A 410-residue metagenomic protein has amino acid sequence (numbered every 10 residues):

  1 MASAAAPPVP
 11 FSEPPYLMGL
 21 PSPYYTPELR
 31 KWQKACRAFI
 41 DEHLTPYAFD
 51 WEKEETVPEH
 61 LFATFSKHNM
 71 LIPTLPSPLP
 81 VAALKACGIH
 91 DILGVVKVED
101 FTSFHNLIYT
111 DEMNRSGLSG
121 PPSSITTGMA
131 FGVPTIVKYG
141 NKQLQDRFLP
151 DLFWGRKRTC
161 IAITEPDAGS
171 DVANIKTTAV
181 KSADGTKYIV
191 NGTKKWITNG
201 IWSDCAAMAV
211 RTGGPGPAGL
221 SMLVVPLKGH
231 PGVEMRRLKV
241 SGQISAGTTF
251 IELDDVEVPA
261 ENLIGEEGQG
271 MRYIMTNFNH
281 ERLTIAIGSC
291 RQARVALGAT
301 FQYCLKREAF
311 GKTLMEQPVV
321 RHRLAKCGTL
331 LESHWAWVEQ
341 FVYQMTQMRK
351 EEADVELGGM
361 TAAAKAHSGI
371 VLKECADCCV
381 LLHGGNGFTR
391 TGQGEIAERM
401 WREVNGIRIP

Functional and structural regions predicted by a protein language model:
A2-S116, Y139-L144, G155, S182-A183 (+2 more regions): Alpha-helical interface subdomain recognition
S116-T127: Short, flexible active-site-proximal loops enriched in glycine and acidic residues
G155-T164: A short, Trp-centered hydrophobic/proline-enriched beta-strand micro-motif
D167-K176: Active-site-adjacent elements of ketosynthase-type condensing enzymes
T177-K181: A structural signal for short hydrophobic beta-strand segments in well-ordered beta-sheet cores
T186-E234: A short core secondary-structure module
K228-E257: Flexible, small-/acidic-enriched active-site or ligand-binding loops
D255-Y273: Long, acidic (Asp/Glu-rich), low-complexity accessory segments flanking structured domains
